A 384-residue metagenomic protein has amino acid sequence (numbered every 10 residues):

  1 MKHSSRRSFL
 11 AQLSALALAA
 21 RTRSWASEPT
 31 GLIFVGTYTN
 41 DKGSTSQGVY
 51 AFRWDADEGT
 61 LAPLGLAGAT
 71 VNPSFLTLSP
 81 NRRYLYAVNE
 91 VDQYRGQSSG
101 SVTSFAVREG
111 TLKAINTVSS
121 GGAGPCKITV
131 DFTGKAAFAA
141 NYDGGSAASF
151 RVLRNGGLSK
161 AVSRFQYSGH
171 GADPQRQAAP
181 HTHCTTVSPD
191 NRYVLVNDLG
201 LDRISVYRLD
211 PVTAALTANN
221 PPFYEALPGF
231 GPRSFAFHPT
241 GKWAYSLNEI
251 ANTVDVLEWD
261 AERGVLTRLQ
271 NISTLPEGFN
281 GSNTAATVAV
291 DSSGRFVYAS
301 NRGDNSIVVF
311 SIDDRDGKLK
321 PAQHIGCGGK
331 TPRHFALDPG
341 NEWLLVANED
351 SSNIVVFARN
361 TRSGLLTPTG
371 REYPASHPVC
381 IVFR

Functional and structural regions predicted by a protein language model:
M1-A17: N-terminal secretory signal peptides and thylakoid transit peptides that target proteins across membranes
R21-T39: C-terminal segment of N-terminal export signals and the immediately downstream linker at the start of the mature
T39-K42, V91-R95, G144-G145, L201-D202 (+3 more regions): Short glycine/acidic-enriched loop and turn motifs that connect beta-strands
T45, T70-P80, G121-T133, S168-D190 (+4 more regions): Beta-rich, blade/repeat-based domains predominating in secreted/periplasmic proteins but also intracellular
R53-E58, A106-G110, R151-L158, R208-A215 (+3 more regions): Short loop/turn segments immediately following beta-strands, especially the blade-tip and inter-blade linker loops
A62-A67, A114-V118, G171-Q175, N220-E225 (+4 more regions): A short beta-strand motif characteristic of beta-propeller blades
K113-H183: Asp-box/WD-like beta-propeller blade repeats and closely related beta-sheet repeat scaffolds
